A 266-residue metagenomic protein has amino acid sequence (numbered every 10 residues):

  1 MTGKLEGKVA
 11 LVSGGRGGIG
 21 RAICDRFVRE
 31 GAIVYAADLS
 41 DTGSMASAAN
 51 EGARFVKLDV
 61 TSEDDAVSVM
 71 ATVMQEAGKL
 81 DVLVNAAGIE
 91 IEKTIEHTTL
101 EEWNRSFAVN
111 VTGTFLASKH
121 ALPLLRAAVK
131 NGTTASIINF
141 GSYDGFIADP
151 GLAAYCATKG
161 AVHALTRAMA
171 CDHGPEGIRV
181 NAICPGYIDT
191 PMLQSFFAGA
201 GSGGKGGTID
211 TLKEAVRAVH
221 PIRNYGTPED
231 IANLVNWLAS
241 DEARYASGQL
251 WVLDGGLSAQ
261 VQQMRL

Functional and structural regions predicted by a protein language model:
V9, R16-G17: Conserved glycine-rich cofactor-binding loop
V84, G174, R179, A246-G248: Short, small/polar-rich loop/turn modules that mediate ligand/substrate recognition or access, typified
T94-I95, E102-F107, V216: Substrate-binding pocket helix/loop in short-chain dehydrogenase/reductase
S118, T158, T166: Active-site helix of classical SDR
P123, C171-D172, R244: Alpha-helical segment proximal to the catalytic Tyr-Lys
S142: Residue(s) in the substrate-gating loop at a strand-loop-helix junction that position the organic substrate next
N236, S247-L266: Short C-terminal tail/terminal secondary-structure segment of NAD(P)H-dependent dehydrogenase/reductase domains
